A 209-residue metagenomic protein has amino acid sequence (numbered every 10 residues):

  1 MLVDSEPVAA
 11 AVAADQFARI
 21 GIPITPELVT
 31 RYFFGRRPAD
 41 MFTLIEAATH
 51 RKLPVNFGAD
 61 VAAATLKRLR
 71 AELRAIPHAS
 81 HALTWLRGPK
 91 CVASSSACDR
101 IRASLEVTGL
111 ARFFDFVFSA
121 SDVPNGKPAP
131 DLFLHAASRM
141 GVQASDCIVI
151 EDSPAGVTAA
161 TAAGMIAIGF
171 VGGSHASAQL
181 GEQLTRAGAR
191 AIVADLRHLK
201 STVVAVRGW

Functional and structural regions predicted by a protein language model:
M1, S94-S96: Conserved phosphate-coupling serine/threonine residues in phosphotransfer and NTP-handling enzymes
M1-R31: Active-site neighborhood of HAD-like aspartate-dependent phosphohydrolases
A10, A14, P38-T43, G58 (+2 more regions): An amphipathic alpha-helix signature
A14-F17, R37-K52, S104, A137: Helix-loop "lid/cap" segments that line or gate small-molecule binding pockets
D15-I20, H78-G88: A short, Lys/Arg-enriched amphipathic alpha-helix followed by its capping loop at the start of a domain
I22-I24, R51, L110, G141-V142: Helix N-cap/coil-helix junction residues
P23, T43-H81: Metal-dependent phosphoesterase signature
S80-T84, C91, C98, R102-W209: Asp-based, Mg2+/Mn2+-dependent phosphohydrolase catalytic module
